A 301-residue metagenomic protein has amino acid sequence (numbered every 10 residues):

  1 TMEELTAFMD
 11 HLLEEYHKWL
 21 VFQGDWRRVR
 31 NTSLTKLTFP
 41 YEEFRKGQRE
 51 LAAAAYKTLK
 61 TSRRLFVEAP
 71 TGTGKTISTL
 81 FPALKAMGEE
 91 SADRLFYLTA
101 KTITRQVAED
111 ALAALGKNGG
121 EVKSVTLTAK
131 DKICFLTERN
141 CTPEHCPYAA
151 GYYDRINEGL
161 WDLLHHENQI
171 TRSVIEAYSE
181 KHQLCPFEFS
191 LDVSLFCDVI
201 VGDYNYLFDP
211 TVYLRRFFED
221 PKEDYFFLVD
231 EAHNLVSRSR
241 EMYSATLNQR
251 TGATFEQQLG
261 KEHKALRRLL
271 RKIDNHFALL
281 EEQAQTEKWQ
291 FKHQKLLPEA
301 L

Functional and structural regions predicted by a protein language model:
T1-V29, R64, A92: Accessory nucleic-acid engagement/destabilization modules that flank
T6, G24-T38, E90-I200, N205-F208 (+3 more regions): A substrate-engagement module of RecA-like helicase motors
Q23-E68: Conserved pre-motif I regulatory segment
Y56-K57, T76-S91, A111-L115: Walker A/P-loop NTP-binding motif
K60-P82: Walker A/P-loop
S78-P82, R94, V212, R216-F217 (+1 more regions): Conserved P-loop NTPase motor core
Q106-V107, F135-T137, D209-T211, R216-F218 (+2 more regions): Short helix/loop capping segments that flank catalytic or ligand/cofactor-binding pockets
I200, N205-Y206, P221-T254: SF2 helicase catalytic motif II
